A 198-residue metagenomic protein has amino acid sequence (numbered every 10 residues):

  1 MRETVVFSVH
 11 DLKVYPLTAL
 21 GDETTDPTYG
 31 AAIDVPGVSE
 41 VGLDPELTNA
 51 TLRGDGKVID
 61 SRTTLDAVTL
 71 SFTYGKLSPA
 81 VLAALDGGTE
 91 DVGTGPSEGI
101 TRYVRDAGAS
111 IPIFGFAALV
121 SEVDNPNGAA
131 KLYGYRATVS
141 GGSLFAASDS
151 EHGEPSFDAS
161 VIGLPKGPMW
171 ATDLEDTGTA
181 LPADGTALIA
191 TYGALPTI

Functional and structural regions predicted by a protein language model:
M1-G42, A194-I198: Polar/acidic, low-complexity leader/linker segments enriched in S/T/G and N/D
T25-G37, A129-A137, D173: Short amphipathic beta-strand/extended segments with alternating polar/hydrophobic composition
D26, G30-L65: N-terminal interaction modules that seed assembly of large macromolecular complexes
A50-V58, G93-T101, G141: Short acidic (Asp/Glu) patches
K57-L82, G87, E151-P165: Oligomerization/assembly interface segments of phage tail-like spikes and tubes
L77-A107: Charged, amphipathic alpha-helical segments
E98-T138: Short helix-loop boundary/capping segments
Y133-I198: Mixed-charge, glycine-accented linear interaction segment located at domain edges/termini
